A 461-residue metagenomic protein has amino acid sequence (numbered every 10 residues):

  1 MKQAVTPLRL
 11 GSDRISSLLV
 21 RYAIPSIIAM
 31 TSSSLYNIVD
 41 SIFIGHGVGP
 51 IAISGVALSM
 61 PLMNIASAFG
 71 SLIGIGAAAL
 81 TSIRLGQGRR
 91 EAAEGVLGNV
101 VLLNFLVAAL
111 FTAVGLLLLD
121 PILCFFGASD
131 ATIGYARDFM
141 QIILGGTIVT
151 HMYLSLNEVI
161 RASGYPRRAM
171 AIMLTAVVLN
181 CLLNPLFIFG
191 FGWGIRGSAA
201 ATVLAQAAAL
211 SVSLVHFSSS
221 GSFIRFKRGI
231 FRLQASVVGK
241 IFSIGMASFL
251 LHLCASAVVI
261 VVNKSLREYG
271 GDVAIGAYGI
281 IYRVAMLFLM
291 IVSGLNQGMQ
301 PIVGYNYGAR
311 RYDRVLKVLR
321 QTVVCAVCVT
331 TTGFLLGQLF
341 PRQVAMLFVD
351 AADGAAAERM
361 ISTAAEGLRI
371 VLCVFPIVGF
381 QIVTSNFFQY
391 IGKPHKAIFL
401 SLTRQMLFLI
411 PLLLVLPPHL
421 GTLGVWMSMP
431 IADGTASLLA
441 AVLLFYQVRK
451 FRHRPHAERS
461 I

Functional and structural regions predicted by a protein language model:
M1-A23, T81-I148, G190-M246, V303-V374 (+1 more regions): Short alpha-helical transmembrane segments in multi-pass integral membrane proteins
S12, S16-L35, V39, L62-F69 (+6 more regions): Residue-level signal for short hydrophobic patches within transmembrane helices of multi-pass membrane transporters
R21-D40, I142, A176, A205-A209 (+3 more regions): Transmembrane helical elements of multi-pass membrane transporters/channels
L35-S54, L123-D130, L186-W193, L253-R283 (+4 more regions): Helix-terminus/linker motif at the lipid-water interface of multi-pass membrane proteins
S41, P50-I53, R90, L119 (+6 more regions): Membrane-helix interface/capping residues of multi-pass secondary transporters
I53-A113, T150-A169, Y278-P341, V378-A397: Small-residue-rich hydrophobic transmembrane alpha-helices
I65-A68, T112, N180-N184, L210-L214 (+4 more regions): Hydrophobic transmembrane alpha-helices of multi-pass small-molecule transporters
I143-R161, I172-N180, S198-S211, N296 (+3 more regions): Short runs within selected transmembrane alpha-helices of multi-pass transporters and secretion channels
